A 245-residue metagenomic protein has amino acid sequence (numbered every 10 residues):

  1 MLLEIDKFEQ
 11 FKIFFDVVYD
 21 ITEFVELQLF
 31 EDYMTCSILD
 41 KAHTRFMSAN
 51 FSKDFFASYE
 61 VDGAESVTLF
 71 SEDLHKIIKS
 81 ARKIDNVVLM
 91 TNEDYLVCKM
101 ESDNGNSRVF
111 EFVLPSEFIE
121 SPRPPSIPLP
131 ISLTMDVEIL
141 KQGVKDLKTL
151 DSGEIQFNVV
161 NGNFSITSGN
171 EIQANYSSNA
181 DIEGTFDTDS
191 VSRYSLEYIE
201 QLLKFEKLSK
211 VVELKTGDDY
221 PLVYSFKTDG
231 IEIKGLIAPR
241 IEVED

Functional and structural regions predicted by a protein language model:
M1-Y19, F24-L150, F157-D245: DNA polymerase sliding clamps and clamp-related checkpoint/processivity subunits
